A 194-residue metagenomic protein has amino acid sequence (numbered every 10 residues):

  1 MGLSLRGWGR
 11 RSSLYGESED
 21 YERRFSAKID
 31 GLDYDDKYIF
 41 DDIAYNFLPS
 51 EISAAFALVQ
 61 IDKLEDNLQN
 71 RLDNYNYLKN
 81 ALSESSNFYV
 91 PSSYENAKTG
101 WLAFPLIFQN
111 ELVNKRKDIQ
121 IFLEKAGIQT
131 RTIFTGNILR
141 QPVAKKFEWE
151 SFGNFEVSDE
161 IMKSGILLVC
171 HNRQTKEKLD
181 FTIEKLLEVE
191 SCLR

Functional and structural regions predicted by a protein language model:
M1-R194: PLP-dependent aminotransferase class I/II
